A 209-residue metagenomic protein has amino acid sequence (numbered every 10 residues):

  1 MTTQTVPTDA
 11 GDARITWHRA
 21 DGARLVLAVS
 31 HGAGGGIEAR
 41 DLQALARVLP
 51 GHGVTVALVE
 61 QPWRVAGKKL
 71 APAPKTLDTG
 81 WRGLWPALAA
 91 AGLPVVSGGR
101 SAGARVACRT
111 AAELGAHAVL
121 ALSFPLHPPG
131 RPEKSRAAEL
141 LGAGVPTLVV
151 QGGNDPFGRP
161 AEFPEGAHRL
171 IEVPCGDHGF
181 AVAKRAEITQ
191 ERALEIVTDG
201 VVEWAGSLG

Functional and structural regions predicted by a protein language model:
V6-P94, F180-V182: Serine-hydrolase catalytic machinery in alpha/beta-hydrolase-like enzymes
P94-G99, L122: Short beta-strand immediately N-terminal to the catalytic nucleophile in serine-hydrolase-like folds
G99-A107: Gly/Ala-rich beta-loop-alpha elbow adjacent to hydrolase catalytic centers
V106-T110, G130: Hydrolases whose catalytic domains are alpha/beta-hydrolase-1, hotdog thioesterase, or metallo-beta-lactamase-like
G115-G130: A conserved short beta-strand
A143-G144, V149-Q151, D155, V173: Short beta-strand/loop motif that positions the catalytic acidic residue of the alpha/beta-hydrolase fold
P156-E162: Conserved alpha/beta-hydrolase "acid-adjacent" motif
G176-R192: Catalytic histidine-centered segment of alpha/beta-hydrolase-like enzymes
